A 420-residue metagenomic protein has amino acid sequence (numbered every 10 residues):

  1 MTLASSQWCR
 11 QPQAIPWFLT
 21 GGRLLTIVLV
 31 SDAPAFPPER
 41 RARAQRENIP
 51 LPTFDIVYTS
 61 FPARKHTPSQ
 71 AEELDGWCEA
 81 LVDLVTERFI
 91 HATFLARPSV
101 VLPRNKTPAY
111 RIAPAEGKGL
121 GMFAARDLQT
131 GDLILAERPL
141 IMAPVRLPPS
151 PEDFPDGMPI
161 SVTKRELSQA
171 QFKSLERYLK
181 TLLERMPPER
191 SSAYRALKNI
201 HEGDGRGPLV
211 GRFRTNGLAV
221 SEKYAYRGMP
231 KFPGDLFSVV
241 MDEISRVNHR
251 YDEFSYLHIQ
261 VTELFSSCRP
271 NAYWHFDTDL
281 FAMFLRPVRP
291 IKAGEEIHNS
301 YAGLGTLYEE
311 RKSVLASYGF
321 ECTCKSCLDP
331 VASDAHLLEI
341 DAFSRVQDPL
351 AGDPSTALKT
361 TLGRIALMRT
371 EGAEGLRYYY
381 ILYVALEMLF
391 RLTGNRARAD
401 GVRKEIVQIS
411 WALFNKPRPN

Functional and structural regions predicted by a protein language model:
T2-N420: Conserved catalytic SET/PR domain of SAM-dependent protein methyltransferases, capturing the structural core that binds
